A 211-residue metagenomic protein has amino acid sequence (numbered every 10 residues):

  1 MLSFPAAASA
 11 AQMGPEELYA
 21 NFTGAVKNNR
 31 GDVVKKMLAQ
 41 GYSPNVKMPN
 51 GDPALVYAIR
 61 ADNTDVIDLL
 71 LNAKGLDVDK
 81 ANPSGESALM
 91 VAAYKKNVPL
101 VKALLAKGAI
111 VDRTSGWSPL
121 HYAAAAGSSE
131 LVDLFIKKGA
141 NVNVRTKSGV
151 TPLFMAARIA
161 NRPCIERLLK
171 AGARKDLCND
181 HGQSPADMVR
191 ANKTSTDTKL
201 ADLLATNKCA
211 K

Functional and structural regions predicted by a protein language model:
F4, S9-Q40, P49-D52, T206-K211: Intrinsically disordered, low-complexity regulatory segments in ankyrin-centric signaling systems
A10-F22, K138, A171, D180-Q183 (+1 more regions): Ankyrin-repeat-protein effector appendages
G24-N29, Y57-N63, V91-N97, Y122-S128 (+2 more regions): Ankyrin repeat A-helix N-terminal signature
R30-L38, N63-N72, N97-L105, S128-I136 (+2 more regions): Ankyrin repeat structural motif
M48, N82, R113-S115, T146 (+1 more regions): Ankyrin repeat boundary/linker residues
